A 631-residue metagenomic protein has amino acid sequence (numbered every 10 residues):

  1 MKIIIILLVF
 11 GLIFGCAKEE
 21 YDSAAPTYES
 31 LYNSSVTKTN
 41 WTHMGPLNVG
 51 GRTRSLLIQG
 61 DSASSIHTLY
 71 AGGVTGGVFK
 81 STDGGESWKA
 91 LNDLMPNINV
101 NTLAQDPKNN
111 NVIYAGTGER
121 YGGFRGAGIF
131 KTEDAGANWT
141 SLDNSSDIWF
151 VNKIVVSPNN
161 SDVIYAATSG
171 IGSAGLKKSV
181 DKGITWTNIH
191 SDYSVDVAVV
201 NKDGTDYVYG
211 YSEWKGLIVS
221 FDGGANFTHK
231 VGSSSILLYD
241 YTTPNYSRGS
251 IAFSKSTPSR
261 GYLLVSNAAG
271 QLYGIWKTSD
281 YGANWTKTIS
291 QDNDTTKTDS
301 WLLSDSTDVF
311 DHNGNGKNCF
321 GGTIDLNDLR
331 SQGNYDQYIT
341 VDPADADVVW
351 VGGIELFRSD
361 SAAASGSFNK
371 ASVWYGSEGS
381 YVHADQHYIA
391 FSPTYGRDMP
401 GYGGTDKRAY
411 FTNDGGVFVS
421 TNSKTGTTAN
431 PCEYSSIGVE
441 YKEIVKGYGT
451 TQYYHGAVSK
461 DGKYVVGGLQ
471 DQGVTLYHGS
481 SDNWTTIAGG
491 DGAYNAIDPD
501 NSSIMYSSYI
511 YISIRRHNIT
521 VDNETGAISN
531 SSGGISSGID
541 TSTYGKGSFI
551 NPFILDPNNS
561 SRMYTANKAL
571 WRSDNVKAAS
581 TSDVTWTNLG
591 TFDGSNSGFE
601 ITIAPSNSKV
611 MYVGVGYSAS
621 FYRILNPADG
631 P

Functional and structural regions predicted by a protein language model:
M1-L7: Sec-dependent signal peptide recognition, specifically the positively charged N-region followed immediately by
F14-G15: C-terminal motif of bacterial Sec signal peptides marking the signal peptidase cleavage site
E19-P631: Beta-propeller blade termini and top-face loops
